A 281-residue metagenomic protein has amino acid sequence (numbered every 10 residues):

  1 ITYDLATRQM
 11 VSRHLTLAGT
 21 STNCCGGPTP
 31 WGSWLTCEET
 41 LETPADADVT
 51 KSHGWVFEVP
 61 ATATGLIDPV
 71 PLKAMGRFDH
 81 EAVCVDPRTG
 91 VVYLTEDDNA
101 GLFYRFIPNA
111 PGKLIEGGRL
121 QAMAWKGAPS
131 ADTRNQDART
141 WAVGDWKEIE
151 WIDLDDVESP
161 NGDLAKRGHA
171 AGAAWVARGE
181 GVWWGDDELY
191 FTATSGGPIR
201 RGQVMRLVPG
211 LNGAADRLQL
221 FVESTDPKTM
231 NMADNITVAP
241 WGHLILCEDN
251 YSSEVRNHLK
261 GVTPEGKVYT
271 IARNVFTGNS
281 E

Functional and structural regions predicted by a protein language model:
I1-E281: Sequence/structural signature of beta-propeller domains
